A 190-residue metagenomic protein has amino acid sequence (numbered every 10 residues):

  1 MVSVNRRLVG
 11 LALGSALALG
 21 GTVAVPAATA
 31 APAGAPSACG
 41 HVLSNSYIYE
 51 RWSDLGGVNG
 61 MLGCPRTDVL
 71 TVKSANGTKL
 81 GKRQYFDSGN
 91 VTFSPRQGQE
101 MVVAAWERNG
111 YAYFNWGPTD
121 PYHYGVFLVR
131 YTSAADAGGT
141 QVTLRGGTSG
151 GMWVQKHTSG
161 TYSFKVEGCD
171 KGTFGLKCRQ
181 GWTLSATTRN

Functional and structural regions predicted by a protein language model:
M1-P32: Secretory targeting and sorting signals
A31-N190: Extended, compositionally biased repeat/scaffold regions that form elongated interaction surfaces
